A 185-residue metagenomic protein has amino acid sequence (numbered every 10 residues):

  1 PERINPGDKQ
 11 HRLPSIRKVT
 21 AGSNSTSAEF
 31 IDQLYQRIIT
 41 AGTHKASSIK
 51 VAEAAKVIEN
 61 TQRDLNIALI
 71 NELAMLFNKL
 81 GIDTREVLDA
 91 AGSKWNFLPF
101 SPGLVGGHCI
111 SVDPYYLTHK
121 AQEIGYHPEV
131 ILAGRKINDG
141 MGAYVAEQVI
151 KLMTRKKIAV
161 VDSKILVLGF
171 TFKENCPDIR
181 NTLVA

Functional and structural regions predicted by a protein language model:
P1-A185: Structural/interface elements that position substrates and couple domains in central-metabolism enzymes
